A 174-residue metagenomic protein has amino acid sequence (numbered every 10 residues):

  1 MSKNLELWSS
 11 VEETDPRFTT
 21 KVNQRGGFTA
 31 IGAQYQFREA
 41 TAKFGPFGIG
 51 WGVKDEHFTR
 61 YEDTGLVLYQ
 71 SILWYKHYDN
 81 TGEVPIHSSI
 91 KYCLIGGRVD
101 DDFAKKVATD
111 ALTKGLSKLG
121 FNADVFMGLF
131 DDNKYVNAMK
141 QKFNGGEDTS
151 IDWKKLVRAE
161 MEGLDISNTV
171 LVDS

Functional and structural regions predicted by a protein language model:
M1-F37: N-terminal, Lys/Arg- and Ser/Thr-rich interaction peptides
K3, V136-S174: Interfaces that engage single-stranded nucleic acids at replication/repair/recombination sites
L5-V11, L116, E147-T149: Membrane-interacting alpha-helical segments
F18, F47, L164-N168: Short secondary-structure junctions and interdomain/linker hinges
I31-Q141: Positively charged, aromatic-enriched nucleic acid-contacting surfaces
